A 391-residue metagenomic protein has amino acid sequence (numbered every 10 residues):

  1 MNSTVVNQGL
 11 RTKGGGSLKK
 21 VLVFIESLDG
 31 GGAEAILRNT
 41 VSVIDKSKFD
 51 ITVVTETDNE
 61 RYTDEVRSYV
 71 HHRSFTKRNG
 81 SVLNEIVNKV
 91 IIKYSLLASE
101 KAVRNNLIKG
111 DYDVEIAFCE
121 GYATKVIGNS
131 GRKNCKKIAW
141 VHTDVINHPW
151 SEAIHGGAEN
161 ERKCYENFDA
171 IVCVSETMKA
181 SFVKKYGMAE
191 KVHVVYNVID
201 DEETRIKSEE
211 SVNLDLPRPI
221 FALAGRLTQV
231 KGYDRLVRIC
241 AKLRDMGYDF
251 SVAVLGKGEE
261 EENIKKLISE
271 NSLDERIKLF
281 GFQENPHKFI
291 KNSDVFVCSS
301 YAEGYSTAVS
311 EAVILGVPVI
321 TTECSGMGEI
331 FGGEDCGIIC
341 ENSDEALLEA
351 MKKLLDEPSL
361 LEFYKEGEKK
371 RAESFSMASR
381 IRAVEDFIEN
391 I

Functional and structural regions predicted by a protein language model:
G31-N39, P219-K242, Y248, V252 (+1 more regions): A conserved mid-protein helix/loop that constitutes part of the nucleotide-sugar donor-binding site
E100-I108, V114-N134: An aromatic- and histidine-rich active-site surface loop
G121-T124, I138-I154, A170: A short, histidine- and acid-enriched strand-loop-helix "catalytic/donor-clamping" loop that lines the nucleotide-sugar
T177, V198: Carbohydrate-associated surface elements
K265-G281: Nucleotide-activated donor-binding/catalytic signature segment of Leloir-type glycosyltransferases, i.e., the conserved
F282, Y301: Aromatic "clamp/platform" in nucleotide-sugar-dependent glycosyltransferases that forms part of the donor/acceptor
P318-T321: Short hydrophobic beta-strand element within catalytic cores of glycosyltransferases and related nucleotide-activated
G333-D344, K353-P358: Conserved acidic donor-binding segment of nucleotide-sugar-dependent glycosyltransferases
